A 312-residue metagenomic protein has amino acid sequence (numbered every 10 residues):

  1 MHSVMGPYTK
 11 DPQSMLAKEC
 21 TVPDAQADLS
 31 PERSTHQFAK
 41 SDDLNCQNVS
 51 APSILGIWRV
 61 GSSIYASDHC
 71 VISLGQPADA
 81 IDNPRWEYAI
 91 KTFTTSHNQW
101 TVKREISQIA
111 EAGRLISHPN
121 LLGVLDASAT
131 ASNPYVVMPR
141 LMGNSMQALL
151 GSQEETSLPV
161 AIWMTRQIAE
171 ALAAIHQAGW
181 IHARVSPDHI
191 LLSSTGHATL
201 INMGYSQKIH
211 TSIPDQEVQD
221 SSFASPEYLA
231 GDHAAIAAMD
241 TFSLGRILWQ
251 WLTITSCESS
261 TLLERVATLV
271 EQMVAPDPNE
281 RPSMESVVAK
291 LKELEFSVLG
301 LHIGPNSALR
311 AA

Functional and structural regions predicted by a protein language model:
H69-K103: ATP-binding glycine-rich loop module of kinase domains
A127: Activation-segment/catalytic-loop signature of the eukaryotic protein kinase fold
A131-S145: Conserved short submotifs of the Hanks-type protein kinase catalytic core that shape the nucleotide-binding pocket
M146-T156: AlphaC helix of the protein kinase catalytic domain
M164-T165: Activation segment signature within eukaryotic-like protein kinase domains
H176-S193: Catalytic-loop of the protein kinase fold
P214-Y228: Conserved activation segment of eukaryotic-like protein kinases, specifically the C-terminal portion of the activation
D277-N279, S286-G300: Terminal C-lobe "cap" of eukaryotic-type protein kinase domains
